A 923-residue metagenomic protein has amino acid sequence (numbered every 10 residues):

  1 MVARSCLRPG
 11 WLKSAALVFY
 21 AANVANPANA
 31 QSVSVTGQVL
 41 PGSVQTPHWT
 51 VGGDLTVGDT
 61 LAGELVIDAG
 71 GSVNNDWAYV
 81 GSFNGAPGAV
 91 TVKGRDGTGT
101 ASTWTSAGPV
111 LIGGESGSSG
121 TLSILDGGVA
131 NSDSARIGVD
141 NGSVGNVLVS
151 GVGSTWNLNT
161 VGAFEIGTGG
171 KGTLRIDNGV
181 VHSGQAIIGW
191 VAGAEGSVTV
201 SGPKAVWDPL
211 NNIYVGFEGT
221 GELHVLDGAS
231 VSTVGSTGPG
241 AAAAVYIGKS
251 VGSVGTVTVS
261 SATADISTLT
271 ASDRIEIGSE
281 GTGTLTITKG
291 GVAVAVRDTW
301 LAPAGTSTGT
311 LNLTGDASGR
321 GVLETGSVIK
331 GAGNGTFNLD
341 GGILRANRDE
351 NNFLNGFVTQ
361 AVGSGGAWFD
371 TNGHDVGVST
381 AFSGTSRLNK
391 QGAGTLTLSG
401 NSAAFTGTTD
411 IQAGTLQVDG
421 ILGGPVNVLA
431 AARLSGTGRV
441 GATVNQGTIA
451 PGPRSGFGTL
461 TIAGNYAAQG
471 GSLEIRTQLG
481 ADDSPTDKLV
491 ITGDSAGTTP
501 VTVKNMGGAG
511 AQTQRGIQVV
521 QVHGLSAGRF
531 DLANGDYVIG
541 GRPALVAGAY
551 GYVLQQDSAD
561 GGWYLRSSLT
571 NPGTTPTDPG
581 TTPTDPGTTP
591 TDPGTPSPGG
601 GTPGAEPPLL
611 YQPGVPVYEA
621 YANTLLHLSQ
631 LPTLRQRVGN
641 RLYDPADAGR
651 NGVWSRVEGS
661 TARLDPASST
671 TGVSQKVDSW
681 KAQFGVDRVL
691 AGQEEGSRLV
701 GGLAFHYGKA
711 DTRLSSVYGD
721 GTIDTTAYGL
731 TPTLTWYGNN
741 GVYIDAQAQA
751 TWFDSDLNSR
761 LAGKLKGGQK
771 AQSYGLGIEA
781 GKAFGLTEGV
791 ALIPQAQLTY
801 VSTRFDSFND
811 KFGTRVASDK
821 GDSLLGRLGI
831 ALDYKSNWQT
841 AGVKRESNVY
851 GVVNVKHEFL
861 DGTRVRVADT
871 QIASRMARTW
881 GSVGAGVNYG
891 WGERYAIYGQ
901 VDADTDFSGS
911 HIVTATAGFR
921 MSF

Functional and structural regions predicted by a protein language model:
V2-Y20, V24, N29, V358 (+3 more regions): Outer-membrane translocation/initiation segment of Type V secreted surface proteins
N26-P87, S102, G113, Y466 (+3 more regions): Solvent-exposed adhesion/ligand-recognition segments of exported proteins
Q31, P47, G53, L61-G63 (+50 more regions): The right-handed parallel beta-helix/beta-solenoid scaffold, focusing on the short coil/turn and N-cap positions
N75, I124, S132, V149-G151 (+5 more regions): Extended, low-complexity, intrinsically disordered tandem-repeat tracts enriched in acidic/polar residues
A78-G85, R95-T98, I112, R136-D140 (+8 more regions): Acidic/polar low-complexity surface segments
A293-A295, T308, N312-T314, R320-L323 (+11 more regions): Extracellular beta-solenoid/beta-roll
R476, G601-A620, D647-G652, R656-F923: Membrane translocator/pore-forming domains, dominated by Gram-negative outer-membrane beta-barrels
